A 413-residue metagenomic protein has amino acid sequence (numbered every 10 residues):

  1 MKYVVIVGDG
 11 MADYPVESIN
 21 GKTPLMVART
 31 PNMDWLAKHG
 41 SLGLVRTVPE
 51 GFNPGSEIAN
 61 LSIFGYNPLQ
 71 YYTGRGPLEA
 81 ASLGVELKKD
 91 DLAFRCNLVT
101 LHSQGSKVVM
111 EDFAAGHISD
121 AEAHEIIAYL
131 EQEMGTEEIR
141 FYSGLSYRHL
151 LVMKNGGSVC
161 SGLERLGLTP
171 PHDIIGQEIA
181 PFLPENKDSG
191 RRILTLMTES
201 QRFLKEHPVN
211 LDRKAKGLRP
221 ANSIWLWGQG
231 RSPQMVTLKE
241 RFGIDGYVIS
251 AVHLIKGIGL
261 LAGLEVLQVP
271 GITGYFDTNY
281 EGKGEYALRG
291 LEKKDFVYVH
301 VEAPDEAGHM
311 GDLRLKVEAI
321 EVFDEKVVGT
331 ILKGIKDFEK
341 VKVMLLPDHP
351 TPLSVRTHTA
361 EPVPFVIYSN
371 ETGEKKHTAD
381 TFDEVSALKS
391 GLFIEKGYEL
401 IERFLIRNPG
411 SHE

Functional and structural regions predicted by a protein language model:
M1-E413: Feature captures the catalytic ectodomains and active-site-proximal regions of enzymes that hydrolyze or transfer
